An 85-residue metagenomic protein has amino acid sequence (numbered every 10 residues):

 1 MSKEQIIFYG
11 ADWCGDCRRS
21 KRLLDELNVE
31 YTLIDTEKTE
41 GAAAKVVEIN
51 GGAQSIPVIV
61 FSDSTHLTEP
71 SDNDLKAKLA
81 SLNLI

Functional and structural regions predicted by a protein language model:
M1-V29: Local sequence-structure signature of Cys/Sec-based thiol-disulfide redox active-site neighborhoods
G15, G41, Q54, D74: Short alpha-helical
R18-K21, D25, V47, K76 (+1 more regions): Class I S-adenosyl-L-methionine
K21-E37, A53-Q54, H66: Conserved segment of the thioredoxin-like fold in thiol-based oxidoreductases
D35-A53, S81-L84: Thioredoxin-like thiol-disulfide oxidoreductase module
E48-T68: Short, structured active-site "lid" loops
F61-I85: Non-catalytic, surface beta->alpha helical segment in thiol-disulfide oxidoreductase systems
